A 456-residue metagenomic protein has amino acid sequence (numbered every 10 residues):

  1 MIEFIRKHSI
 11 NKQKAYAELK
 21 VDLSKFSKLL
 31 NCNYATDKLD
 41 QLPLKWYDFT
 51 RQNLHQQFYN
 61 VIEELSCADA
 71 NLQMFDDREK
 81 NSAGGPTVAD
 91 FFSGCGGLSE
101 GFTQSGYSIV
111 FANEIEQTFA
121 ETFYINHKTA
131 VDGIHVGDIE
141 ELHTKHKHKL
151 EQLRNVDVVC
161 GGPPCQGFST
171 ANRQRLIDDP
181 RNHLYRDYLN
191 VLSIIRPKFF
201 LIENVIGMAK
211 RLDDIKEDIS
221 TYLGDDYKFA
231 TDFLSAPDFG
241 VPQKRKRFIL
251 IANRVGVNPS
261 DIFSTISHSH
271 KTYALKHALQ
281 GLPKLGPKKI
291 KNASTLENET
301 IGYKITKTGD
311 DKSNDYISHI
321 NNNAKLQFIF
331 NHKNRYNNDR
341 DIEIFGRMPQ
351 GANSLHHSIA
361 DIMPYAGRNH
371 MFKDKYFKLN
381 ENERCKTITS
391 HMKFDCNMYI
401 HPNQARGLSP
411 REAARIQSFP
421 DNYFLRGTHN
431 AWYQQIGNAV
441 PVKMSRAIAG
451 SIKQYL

Functional and structural regions predicted by a protein language model:
M1-L65, M74-D77, I305-L456: C-terminal target-recognition/interaction regions appended to catalytic cores
V61-I195, I206-K210, E217: Core alpha/beta nucleotide-donor-binding catalytic domains of modification enzymes
F91, K271, L275-A278, R406 (+1 more regions): Short conserved micro-motifs on helix faces and helix-strand junctions that flank and scaffold key functional residues
E114, E203, E412: Acidic-residue sensor for enzyme active/binding pockets
L142, F168, V241, F263 (+4 more regions): Short clusters of hydrophobic/aromatic residues that line enzyme substrate/ligand-binding pockets
H146-L153, Q166, T170-P364: Class I S-adenosyl-L-methionine
P164-Q166, V255, K393, D421-N422: Short connector loops/turns at beta-strand edges and beta->alpha or beta->beta junctions
